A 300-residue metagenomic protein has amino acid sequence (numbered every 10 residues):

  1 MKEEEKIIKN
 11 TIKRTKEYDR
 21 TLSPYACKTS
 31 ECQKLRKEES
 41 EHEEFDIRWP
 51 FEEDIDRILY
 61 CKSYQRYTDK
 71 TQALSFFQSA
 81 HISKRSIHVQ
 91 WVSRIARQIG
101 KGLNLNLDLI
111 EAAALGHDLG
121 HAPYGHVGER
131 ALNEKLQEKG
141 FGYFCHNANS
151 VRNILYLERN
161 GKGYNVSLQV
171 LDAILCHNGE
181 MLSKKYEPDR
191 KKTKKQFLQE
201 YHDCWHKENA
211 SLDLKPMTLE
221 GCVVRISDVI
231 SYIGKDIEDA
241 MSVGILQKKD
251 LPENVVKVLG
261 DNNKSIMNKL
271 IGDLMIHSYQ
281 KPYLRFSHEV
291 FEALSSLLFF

Functional and structural regions predicted by a protein language model:
M1-S86, W91-I99, L107, G128 (+2 more regions): Histidine-centered, transition-metal-coordinating active-site segments
L103: Basic, low-complexity intrinsically disordered segments
I110-L115, R225: Short alpha-helical catalytic segment bearing the HExxH-like zincin motif of zinc-dependent metalloproteases
G116-Y124, S231: Short active-site segment of divalent metal-dependent hydrolases/proteases that encodes the spacing between
G125-E138: A glycine- and small-aliphatic-rich helix-loop capping segment at beta-alpha/alpha-beta transitions that lines
